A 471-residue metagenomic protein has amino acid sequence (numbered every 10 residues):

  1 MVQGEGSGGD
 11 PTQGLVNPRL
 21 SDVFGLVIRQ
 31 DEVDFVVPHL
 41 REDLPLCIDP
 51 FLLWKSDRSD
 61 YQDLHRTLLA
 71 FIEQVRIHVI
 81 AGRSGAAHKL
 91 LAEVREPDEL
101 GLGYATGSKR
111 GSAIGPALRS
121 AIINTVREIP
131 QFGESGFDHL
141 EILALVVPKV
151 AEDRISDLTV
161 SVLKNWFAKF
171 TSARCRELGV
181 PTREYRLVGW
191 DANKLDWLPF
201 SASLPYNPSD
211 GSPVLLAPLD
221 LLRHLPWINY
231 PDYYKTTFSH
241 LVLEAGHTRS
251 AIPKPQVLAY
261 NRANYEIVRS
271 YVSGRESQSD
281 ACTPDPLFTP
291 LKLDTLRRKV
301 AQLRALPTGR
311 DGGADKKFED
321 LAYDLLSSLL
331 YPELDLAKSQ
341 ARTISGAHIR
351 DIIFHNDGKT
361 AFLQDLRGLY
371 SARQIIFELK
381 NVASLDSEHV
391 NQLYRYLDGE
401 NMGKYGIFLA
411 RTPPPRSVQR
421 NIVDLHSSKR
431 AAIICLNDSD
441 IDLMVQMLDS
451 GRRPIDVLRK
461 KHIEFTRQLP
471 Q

Functional and structural regions predicted by a protein language model:
M1-I252: Terminal, charged accessory segments of proteins
M1-V2, S7-G8, R298-Q471: Catalytic core segments in nucleotide and nucleic-acid processing enzymes
G6-G14, E96-G115, K254-Y271, Y331-R342 (+2 more regions): Charged, low-complexity, helix/coiled-coil-prone segments
P11-V23, S108-I122, N264-D280, R304 (+2 more regions): Short charge-dense sequence patches
D57-D60, G111, E152, S156-V160 (+6 more regions): Generic alpha-helical structural element
R66, A70-I77, N124, E128 (+16 more regions): Charged/polar, solvent-exposed surface patches and flexible loops
H78, G82, F170, R174-P181 (+7 more regions): Short secondary-structure junctions and interdomain/linker hinges
R183-R350: The feature marks a conserved, polyanion-engaging helical scaffold used by nucleic-acid processing enzymes and innate
